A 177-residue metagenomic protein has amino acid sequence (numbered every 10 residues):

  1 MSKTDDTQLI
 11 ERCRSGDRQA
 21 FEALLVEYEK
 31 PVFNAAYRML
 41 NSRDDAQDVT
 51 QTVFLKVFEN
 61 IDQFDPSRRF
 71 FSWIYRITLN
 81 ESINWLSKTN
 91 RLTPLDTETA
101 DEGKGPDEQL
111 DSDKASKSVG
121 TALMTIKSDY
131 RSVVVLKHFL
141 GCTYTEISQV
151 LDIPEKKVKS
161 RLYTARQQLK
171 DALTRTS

Functional and structural regions predicted by a protein language model:
M1-P31, M124, T145-E146, V150 (+2 more regions): N-terminal module of bacterial RNA polymerase sigma factors
S2-D6, N84, R91-S116, T143: Internal acidic/polar
R14-A23, F33-T52, E155, T176-S177: Short, charged helix-capping/linker segments at alpha-helix termini
R14-S15, N41, T52-R69, K88-T89: Sigma70-family region 2
N34, D48-L55, R68-N80: Structural recognition of an alpha-helix C-terminal capping motif at a helix-to-coil junction
D62-P66, R76-D96, S112, T164: Arg/Lys-rich amphipathic alpha helix in sigma70-family domain 2
S72, L79, I83, A122 (+2 more regions): DNA-recognition helix of helix-turn-helix
V133-K137: A short pre-motif secondary-structure segment
